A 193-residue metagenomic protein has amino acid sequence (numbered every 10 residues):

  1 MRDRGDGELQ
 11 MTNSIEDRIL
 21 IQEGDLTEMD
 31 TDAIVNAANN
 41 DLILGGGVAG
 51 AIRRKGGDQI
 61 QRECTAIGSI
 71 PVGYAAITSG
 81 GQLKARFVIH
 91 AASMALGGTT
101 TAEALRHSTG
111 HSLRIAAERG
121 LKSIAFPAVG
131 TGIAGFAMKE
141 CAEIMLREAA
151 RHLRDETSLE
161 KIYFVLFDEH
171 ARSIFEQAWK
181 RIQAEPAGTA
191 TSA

Functional and structural regions predicted by a protein language model:
M1-D3, D17, I52, K180: Short, intrinsically disordered low-complexity segments
M1-R2, G45-G46, D168: Intrinsic structural disorder
R2-Q10: Short, Lys/Arg-enriched N-terminal segments with co-localized hydrophobic residues within the first ~10-30 amino acids
M11-E118: Glycine-/small-residue-enriched capping loops at alpha/beta junctions
L96-A193: Phosphate/ribose-phosphate-bearing ligand recognition and processing surfaces, centered on ADP-ribose/NAD(+/P+) systems
